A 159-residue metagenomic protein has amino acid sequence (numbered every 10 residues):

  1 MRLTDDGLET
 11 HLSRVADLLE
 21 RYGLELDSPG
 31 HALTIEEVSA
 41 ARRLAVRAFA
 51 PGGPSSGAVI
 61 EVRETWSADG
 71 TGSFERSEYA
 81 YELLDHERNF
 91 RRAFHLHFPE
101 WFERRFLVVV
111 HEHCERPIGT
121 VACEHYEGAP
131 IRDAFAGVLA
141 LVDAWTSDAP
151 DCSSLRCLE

Functional and structural regions predicted by a protein language model:
M1-I60, H111, R116-E159: UBC/E2-like fold recognition across ubiquitin and ubiquitin-like conjugation systems, capturing catalytically active
S56-R91: The feature represents the first ordered module of a protein
S77-I131: An exposed acidic His-Trp-rich patch
